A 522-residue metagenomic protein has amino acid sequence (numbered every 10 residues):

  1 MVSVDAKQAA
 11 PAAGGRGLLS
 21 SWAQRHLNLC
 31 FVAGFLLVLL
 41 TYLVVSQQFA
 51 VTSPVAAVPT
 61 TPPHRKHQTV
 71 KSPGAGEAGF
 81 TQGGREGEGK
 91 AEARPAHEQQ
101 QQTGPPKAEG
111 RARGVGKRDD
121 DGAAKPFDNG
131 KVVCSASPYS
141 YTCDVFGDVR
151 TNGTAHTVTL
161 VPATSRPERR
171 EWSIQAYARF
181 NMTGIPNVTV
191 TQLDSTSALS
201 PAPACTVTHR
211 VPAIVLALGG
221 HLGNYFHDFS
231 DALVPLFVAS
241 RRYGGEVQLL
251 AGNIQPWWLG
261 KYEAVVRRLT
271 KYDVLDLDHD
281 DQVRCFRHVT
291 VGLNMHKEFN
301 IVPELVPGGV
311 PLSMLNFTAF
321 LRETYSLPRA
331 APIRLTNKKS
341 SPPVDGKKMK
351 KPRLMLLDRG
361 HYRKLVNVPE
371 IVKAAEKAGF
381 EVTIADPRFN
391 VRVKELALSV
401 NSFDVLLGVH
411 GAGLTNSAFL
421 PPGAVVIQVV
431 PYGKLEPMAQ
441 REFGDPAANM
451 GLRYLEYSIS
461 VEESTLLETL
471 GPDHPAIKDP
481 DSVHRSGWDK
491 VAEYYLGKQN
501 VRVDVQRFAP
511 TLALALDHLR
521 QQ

Functional and structural regions predicted by a protein language model:
V2-Q522: The feature primarily captures lumenal catalytic ectodomains of type II secretory-pathway glycosyltransferases
